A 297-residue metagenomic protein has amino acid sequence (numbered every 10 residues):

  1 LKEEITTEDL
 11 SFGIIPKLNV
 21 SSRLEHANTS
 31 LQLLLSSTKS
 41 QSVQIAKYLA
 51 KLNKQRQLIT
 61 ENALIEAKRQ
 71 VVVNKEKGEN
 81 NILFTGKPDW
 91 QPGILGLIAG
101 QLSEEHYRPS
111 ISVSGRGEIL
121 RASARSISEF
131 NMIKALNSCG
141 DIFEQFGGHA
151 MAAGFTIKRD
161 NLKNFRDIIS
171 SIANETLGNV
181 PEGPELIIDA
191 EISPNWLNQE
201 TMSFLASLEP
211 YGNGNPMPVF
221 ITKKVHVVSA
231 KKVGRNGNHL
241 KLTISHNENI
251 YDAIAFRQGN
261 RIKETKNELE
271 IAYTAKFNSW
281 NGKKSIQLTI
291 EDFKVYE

Functional and structural regions predicted by a protein language model:
L1-L162, E185: Hydrophobic helix-and-loop "lid/oligomerization" segment in the mid-to-C-terminal part of catalytic domains
Q41-I45, K51-T85, S138-E297: Mid-to-C-terminal polyanion-binding domains and interfaces
